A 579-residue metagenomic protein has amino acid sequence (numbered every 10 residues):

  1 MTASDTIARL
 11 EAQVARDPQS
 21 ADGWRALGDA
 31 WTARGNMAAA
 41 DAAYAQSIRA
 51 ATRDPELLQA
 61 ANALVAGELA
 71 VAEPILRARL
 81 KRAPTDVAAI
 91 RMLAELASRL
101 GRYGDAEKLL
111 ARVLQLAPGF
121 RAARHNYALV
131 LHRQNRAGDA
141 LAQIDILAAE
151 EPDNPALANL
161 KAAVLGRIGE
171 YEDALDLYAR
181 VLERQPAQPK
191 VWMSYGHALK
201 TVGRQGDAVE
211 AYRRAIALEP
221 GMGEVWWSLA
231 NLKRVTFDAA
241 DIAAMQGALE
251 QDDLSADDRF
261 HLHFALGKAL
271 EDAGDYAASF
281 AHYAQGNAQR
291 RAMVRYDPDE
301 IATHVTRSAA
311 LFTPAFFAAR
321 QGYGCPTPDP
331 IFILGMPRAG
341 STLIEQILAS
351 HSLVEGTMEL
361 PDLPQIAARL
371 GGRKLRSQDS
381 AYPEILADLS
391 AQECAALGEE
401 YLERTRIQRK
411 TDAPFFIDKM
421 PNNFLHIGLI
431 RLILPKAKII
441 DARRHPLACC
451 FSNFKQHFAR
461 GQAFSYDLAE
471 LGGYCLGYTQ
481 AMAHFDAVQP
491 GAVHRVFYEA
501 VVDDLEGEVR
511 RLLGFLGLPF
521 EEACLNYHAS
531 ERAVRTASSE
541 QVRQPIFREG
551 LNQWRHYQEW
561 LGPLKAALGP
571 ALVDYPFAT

Functional and structural regions predicted by a protein language model:
M1-K410, T579: Alpha-helical solenoid repeat scaffolds of the TPR/TPR-like class and their adjacent stem/linker regions that mediate
I168, V202, A211, I216 (+5 more regions): PAPS-dependent sulfotransferase catalytic domain
